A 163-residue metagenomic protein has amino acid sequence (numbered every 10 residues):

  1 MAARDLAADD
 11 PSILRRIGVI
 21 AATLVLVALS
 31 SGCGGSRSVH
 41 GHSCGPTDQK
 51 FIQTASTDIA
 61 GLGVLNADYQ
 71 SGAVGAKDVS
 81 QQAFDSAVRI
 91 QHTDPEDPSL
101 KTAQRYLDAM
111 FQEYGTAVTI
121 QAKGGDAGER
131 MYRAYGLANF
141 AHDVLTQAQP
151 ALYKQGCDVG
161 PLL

Functional and structural regions predicted by a protein language model:
R4-A21: Bacterial N-terminal signal peptides that target proteins for export
L6, D10-P11, Q49, A67 (+2 more regions): Short linear motifs in intrinsically disordered/low-complexity regions
T23-V27: Classic N-terminal secretory signal peptides
L29-G32: C-terminal motif of bacterial Sec signal peptides marking the signal peptidase cleavage site
G34-S36: Bacterial signal peptide processing site
S38-Q82, T116-L163: C-terminal amphipathic alpha-helix
A83-F111, I120-G124, Q155-V159, L163: Short, solvent-exposed, charged loop/turn and helix-capping segments that join or cap alpha-helices on peripheral
